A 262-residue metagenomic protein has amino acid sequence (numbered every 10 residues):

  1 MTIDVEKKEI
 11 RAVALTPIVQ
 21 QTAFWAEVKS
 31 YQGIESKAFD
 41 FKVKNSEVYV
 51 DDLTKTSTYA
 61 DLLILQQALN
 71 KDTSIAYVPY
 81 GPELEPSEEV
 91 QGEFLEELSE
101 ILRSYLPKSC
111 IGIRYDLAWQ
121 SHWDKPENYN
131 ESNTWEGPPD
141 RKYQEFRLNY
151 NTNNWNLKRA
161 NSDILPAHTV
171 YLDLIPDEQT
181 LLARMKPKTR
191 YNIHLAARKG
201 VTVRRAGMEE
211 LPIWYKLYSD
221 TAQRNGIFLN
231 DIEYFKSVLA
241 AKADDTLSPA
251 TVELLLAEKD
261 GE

Functional and structural regions predicted by a protein language model:
T2-D72, S121-H122, P138-P139, N153-E262: A conserved beta-strand-loop-helix scaffold within acyl/acetyltransferase catalytic domains
D72-S162: Acyl-donor binding region in acyl/amide transferases
